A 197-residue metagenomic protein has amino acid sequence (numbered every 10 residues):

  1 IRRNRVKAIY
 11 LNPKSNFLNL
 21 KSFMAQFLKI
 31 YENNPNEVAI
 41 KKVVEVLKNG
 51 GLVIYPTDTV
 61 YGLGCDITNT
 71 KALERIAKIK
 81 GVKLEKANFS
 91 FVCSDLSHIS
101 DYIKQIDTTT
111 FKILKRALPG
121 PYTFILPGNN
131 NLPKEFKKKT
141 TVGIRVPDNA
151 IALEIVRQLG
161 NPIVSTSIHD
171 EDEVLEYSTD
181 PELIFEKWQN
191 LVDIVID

Functional and structural regions predicted by a protein language model:
I1-S22: Short, basic, low-complexity termini and linkers enriched in Ser/Thr/Gly/Pro that act as targeting/leader peptides
F23-D197: Active-site-adjacent structural elements in enzyme catalytic cores
